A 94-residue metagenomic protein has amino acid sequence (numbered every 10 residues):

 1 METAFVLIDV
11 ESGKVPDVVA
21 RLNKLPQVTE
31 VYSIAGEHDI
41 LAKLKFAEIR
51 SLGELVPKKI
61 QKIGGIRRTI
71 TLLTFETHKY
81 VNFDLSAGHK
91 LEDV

Functional and structural regions predicted by a protein language model:
M1-V94: A compositional/biophysical signature of low hydrophobicity enriched in polar/charged and small residues
